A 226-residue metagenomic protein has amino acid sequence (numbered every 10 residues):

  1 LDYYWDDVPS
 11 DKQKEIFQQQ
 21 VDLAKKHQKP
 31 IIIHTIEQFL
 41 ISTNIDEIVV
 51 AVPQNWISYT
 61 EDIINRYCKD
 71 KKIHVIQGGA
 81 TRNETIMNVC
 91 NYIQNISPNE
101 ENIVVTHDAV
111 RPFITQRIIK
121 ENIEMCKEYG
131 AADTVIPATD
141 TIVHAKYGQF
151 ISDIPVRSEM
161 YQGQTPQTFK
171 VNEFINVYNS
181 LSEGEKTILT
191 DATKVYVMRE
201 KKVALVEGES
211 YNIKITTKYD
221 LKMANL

Functional and structural regions predicted by a protein language model:
L1-I33: Divalent metal-binding pocket/active-site signature
A24, I32, V89, D108 (+3 more regions): Residue-level signal for inorganic ion chemistry
I32-E101, L181-G184: Conserved N-terminal catalytic core of the sugar/cofactor nucleotidyltransferase
V49-V50, T106, A131-T134: Structural beta-sheet core signal
T60-I64, N122, A224: Hydrophobic packing residues within well-ordered alpha-helices of enzyme cores
P98-V110: Short beta-strand-to-loop acidic/aromatic patch adjacent to the donor-nucleotide binding site
E100, F113-V206: Conserved core of the sugar-phosphate nucleotidyltransferase
N212-L226: Hydrophobic helical membrane-anchoring modules
